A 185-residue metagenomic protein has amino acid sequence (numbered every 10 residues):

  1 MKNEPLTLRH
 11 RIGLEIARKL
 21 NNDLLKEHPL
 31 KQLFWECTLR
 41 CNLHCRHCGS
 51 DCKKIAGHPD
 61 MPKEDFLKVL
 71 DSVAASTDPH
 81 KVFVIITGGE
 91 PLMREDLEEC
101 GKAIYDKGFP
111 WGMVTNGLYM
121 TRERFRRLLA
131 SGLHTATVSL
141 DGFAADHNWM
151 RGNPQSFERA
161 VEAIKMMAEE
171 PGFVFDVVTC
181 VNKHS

Functional and structural regions predicted by a protein language model:
K2-T135: Conserved alpha-helical substructure of the radical SAM core
T38, N148, V161-I164: Residues within alpha-helical segments
H58-M61, D65, R151-R159: Alpha-helix N-cap and loop-to-helix initiation/capping positions
S72, A103, R159-M167: Short, conserved SAM-binding segment of the class I
K81-I85, L140, D176-T179: Short beta-strands and strand-loop turn motifs
P91-M93, G117-R122, V138-P154, K183-H184: Conserved radical SAM core fold
A163-S185: Conserved strand-turn element in the central/C-terminal portion of the radical SAM core barrel that lines
